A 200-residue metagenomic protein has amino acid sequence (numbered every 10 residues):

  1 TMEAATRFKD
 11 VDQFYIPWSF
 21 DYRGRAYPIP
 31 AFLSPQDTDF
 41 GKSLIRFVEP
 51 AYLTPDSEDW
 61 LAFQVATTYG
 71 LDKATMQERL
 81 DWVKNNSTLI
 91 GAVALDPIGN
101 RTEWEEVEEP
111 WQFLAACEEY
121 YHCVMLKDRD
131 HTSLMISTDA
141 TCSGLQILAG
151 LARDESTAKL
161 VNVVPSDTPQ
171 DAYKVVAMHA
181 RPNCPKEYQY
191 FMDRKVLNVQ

Functional and structural regions predicted by a protein language model:
M2-Y188: Catalytic nucleotidyl-transfer cores of nucleotide-processing enzymes
F191-R194: P-loop NTPase catalytic core of nucleic-acid-dependent motor ATPases
V196-Q200: Short, positively charged, Gly/Tyr-enriched micro-motifs that form contact patches at catalytic or ligand/partner
